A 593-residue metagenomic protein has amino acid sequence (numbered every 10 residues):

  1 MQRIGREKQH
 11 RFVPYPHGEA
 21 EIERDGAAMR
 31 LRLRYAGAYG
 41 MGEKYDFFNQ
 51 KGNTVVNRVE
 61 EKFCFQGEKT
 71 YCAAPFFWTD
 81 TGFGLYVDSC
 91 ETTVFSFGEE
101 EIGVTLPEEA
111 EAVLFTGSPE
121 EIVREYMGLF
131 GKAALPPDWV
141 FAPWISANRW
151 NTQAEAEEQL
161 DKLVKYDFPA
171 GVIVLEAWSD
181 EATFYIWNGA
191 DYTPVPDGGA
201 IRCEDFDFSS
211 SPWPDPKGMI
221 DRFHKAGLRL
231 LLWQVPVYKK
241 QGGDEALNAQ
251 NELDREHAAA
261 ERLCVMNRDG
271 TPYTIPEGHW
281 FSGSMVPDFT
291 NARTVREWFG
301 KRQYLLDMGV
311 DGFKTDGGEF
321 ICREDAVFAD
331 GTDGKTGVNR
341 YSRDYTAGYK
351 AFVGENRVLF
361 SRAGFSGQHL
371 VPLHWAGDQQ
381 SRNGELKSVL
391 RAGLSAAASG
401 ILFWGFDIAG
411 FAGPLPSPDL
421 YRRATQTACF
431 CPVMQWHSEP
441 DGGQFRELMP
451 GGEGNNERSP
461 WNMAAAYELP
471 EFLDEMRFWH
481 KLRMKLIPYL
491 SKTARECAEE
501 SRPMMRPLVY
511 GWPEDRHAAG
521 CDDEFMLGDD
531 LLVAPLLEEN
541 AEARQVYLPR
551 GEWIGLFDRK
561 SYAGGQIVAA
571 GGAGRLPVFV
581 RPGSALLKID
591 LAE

Functional and structural regions predicted by a protein language model:
M1-A142, S146-R149, Q153-K165, A570-L591: Catalytic and substrate-binding clefts that recognize carbohydrates or anionic sugar/phosphate headgroups
K62-F65, C72-A74, G131, Q159-K162 (+7 more regions): Generic recognition of flexible, low-complexity loop/linker segments
C72, T81, E108, W139 (+6 more regions): Residues that flank catalytic or metal-binding motifs in active/ligand-binding sites
C72-F76, T81-F83, A110, F141 (+7 more regions): Residue-level detector of short, conserved catalytic/binding motifs and their immediate flanks
T81-F83, C90-T92, N148-W150, S179-D180 (+13 more regions): Short, glycine-/Ser/Thr-/acidic-enriched flexible segments
L85-D88, V94-F97, I122-R124, Q153-A154 (+11 more regions): Short helix/loop capping segments that flank catalytic or ligand/cofactor-binding pockets
K162, D167, R222-G227, A351-E355 (+3 more regions): Carbohydrate-binding surfaces of carbohydrate-active enzymes
P169-M476, G511-W512: Aromatic- and carboxylate-enriched substrate-binding clefts and catalytic-loop regions of carbohydrate-active enzymes
